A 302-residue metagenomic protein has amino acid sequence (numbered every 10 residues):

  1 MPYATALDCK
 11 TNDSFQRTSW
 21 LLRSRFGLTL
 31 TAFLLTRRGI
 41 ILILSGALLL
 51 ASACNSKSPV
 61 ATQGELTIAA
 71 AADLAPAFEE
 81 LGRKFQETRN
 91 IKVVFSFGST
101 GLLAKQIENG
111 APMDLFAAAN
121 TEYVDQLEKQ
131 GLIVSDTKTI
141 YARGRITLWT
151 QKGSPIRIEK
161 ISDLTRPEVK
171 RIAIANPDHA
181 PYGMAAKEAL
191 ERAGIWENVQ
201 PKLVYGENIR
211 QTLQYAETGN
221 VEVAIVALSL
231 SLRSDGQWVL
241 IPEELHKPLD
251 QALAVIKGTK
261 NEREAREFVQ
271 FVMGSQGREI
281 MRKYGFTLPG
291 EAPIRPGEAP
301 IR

Functional and structural regions predicted by a protein language model:
M1-E65, E291-R302: Short, low-complexity disordered leader/linker segments with a strong preference for bacterial N-terminal type II
C54-S96, G101, K105-A111, A118-T121 (+3 more regions): Exported/periplasmic ABC-transporter solute-binding proteins
V134: Active-site acidic carboxylates
